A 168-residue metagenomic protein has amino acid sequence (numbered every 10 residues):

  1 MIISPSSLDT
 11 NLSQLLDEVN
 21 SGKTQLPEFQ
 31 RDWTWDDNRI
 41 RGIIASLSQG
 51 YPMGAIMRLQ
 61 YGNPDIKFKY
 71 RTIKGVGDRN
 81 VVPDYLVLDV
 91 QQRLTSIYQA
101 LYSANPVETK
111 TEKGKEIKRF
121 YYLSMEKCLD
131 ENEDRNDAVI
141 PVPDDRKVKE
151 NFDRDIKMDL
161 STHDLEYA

Functional and structural regions predicted by a protein language model:
I2-D37, R41-A168: Basic- and aromatic-enriched surface patches that contact anionic nucleotides/nucleic acids
